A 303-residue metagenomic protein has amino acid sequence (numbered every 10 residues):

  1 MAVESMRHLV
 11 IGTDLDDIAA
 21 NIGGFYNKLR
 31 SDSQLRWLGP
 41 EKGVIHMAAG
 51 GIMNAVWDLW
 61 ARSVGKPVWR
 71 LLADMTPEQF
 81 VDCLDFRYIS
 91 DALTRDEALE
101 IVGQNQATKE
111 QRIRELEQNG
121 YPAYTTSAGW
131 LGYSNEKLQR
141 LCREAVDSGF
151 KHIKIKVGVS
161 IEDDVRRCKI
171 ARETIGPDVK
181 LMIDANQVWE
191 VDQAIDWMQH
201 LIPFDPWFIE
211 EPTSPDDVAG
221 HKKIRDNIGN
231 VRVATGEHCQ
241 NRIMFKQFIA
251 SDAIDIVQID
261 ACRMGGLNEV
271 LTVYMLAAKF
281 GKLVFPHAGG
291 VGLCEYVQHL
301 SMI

Functional and structural regions predicted by a protein language model:
M1-L181, N186-I195, Q199-P203: N-terminal capping/lid subdomain adjacent to the active-site entrance of alpha/beta enzymes
K154-V291, E295: Catalytic core of soluble alpha/beta enzymes
V297-L300: His/Asp/Glu-enriched, well-ordered alpha-helical/loop segment that forms or immediately abuts the divalent-metal
